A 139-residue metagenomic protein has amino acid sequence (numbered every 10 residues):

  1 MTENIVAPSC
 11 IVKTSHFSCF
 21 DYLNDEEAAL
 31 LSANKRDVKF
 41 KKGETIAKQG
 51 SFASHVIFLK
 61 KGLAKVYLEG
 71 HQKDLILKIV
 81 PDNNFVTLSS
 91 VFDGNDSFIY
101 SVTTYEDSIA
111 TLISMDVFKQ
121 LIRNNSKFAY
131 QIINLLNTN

Functional and structural regions predicted by a protein language model:
M1-N139: Cytosolic regulatory regions built on CNB/CRP/Popeye-like sensor folds
